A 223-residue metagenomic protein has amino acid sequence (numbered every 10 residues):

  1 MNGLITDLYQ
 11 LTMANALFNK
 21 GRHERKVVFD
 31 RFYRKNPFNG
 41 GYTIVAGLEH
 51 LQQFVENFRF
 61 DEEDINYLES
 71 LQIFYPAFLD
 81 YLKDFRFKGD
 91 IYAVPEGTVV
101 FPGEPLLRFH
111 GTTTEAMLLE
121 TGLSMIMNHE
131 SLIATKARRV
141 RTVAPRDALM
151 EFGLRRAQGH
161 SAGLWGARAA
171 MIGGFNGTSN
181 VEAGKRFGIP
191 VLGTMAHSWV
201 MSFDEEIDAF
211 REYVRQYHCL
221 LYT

Functional and structural regions predicted by a protein language model:
M1-Y217: Ordered alpha/beta subdomains of enzyme catalytic regions
Y222-T223: Conserved small/polar residues in nucleotide/adenosyl-binding loops
